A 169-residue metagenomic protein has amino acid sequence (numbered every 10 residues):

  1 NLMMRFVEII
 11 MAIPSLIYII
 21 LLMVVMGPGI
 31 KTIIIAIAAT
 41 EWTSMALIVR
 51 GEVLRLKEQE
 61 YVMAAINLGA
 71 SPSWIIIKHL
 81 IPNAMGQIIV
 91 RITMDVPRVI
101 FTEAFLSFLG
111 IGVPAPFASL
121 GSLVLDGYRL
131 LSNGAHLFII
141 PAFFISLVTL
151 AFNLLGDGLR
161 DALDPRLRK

Functional and structural regions predicted by a protein language model:
N1-R55: Generic hydrophobic transmembrane alpha-helix motif, especially the helices
L2-M4, L54-E58, V62-V90: Amphipathic cytosolic juxtamembrane alpha-helices at the membrane-cytosol interface of multi-pass membrane transporters
M11, L22-G27, I37, V53 (+2 more regions): Glycine-rich helix-loop "coupling/hinge" segments at transmembrane-helix boundaries in multipass transporters
I17, I33-A36, M63, I75-I76 (+1 more regions): Hydrophobic/aromatic positions within or immediately flanking transmembrane alpha-helices of multi-pass small-molecule
M26, I30, A39-T40, G86-M94 (+1 more regions): C-terminal transmembrane helix and the adjacent membrane-cytosol boundary/short C-terminal tail of inner/organellar
E52-Y61, L159-R166: Transmembrane helix boundary and interhelical loop/hinge segments in multi-pass membrane proteins
L68-A70, P114-P116, R166: A short glycine-centered flexible hinge/capping loop motif at secondary-structure junctions
